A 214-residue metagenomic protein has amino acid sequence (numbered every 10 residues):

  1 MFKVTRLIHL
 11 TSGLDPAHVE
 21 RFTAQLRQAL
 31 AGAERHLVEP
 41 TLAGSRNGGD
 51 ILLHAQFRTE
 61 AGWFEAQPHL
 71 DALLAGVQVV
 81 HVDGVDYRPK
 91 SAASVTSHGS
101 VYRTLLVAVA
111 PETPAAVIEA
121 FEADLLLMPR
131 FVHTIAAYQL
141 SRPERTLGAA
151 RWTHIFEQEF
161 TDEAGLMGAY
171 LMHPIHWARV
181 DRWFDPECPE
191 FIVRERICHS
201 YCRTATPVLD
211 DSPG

Functional and structural regions predicted by a protein language model:
M1-A178, E195-G214: Short S/T/G/P-rich N-terminal loop/turn motif that feeds into the first structured element of a domain
W177-W183, E187-F191: ADP-ribosyltransferase catalytic core
